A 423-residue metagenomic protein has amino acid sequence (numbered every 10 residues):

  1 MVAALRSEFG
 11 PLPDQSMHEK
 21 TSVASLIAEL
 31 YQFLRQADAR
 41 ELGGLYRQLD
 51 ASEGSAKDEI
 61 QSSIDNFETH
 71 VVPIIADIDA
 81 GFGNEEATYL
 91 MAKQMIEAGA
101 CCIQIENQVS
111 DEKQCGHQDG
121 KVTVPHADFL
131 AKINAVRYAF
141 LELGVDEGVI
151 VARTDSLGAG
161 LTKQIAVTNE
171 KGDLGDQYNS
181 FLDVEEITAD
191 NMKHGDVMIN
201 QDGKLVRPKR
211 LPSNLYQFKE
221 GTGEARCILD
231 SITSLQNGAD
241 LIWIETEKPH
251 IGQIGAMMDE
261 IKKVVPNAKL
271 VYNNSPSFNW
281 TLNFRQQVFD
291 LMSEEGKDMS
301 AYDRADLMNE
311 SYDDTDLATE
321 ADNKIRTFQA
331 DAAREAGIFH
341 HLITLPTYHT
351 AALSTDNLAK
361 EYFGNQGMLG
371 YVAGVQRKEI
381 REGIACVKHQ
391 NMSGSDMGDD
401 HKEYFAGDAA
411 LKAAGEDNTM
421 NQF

Functional and structural regions predicted by a protein language model:
M1-A336, D356, S395-F423: Alpha/beta enzyme core
R326-A359, F363-K402: Substrate-binding cleft of secreted/luminal carbohydrate-active enzymes
